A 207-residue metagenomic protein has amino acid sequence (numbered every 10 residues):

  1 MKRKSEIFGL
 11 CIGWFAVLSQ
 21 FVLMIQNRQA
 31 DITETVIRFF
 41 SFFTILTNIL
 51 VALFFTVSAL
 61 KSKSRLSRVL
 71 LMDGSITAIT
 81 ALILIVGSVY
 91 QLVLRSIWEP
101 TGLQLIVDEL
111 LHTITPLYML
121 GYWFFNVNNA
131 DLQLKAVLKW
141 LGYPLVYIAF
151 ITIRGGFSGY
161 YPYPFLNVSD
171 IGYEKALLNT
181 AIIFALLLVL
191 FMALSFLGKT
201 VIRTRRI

Functional and structural regions predicted by a protein language model:
M1-I12: N-terminal membrane topogenic signal
I12-N27: Alpha-helical transmembrane segments of multi-pass membrane proteins
D31-S41, L71-D73, W98-L111, L134-L138 (+2 more regions): Non-cytosolic membrane-interface motifs at loop->transmembrane helix junctions
S41, S158-A193: Membrane-interface transmembrane-helix boundary segments in multi-pass integral membrane proteins
K61-S75, V127-A136: Membrane-interface helix-boundary motifs at transmembrane edges
P116-L132: Alpha-helical transmembrane segments in multipass membrane proteins, preferentially the mid-helix core
G142-P162: Juxtamembrane non-transmembrane "cap" segments at the membrane-aqueous interface of multi-pass membrane proteins
G198-I207: Short, charged juxtamembrane terminal tails flanking transmembrane helices
